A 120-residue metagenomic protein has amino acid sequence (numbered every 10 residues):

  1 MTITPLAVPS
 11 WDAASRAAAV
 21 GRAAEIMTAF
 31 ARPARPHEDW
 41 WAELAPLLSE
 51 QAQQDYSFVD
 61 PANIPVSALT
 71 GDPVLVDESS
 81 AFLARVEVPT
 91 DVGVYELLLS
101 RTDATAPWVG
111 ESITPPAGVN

Functional and structural regions predicted by a protein language model:
M1, V94-N120: Short beta-strand edge/turn micro-motifs at domain boundaries
T2-D60: Core segments of small alpha/beta cavity-forming domains
T4, V8, D60, I64 (+4 more regions): Intrinsic-disorder/low-complexity coil detector
E25, D72-V76, W108: Low-complexity, intrinsically disordered or weakly predicted helical/coil tracts enriched in serine/threonine
D39, E43-L47, I64-A68, D72-V76 (+1 more regions): Solvent-exposed, non-transmembrane amphipathic alpha-helical segments
E50-Q51, D72, R101-T102: Low-complexity, intrinsically disordered/propeptide-like segments
V59-L98: Surface-exposed, charged secondary-structure patches
